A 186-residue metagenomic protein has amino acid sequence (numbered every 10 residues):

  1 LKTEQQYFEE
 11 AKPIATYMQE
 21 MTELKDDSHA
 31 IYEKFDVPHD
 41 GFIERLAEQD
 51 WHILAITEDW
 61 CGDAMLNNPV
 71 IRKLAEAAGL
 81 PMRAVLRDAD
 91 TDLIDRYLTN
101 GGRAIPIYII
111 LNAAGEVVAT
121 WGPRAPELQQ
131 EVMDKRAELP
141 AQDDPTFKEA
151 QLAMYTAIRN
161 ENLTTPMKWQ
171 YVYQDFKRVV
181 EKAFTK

Functional and structural regions predicted by a protein language model:
L1-W51, A77, P81, D95-G102 (+1 more regions): Non-globular targeting/processing and membrane-anchoring segments
E44-K73: Local sequence-structure signature of Cys/Sec-based thiol-disulfide redox active-site neighborhoods
I53-D59, I71, G79-I94, L111-A113: Thiol-based oxidoreductase modules, predominantly thioredoxin-like and allied folds used for disulfide exchange
G62, T91, E127: Flexible, glycine-rich phosphate/dinucleotide-binding loops and adjacent beta-alpha linkers at cofactor/substrate
I105: Extracellular structured ligand-interaction cores
